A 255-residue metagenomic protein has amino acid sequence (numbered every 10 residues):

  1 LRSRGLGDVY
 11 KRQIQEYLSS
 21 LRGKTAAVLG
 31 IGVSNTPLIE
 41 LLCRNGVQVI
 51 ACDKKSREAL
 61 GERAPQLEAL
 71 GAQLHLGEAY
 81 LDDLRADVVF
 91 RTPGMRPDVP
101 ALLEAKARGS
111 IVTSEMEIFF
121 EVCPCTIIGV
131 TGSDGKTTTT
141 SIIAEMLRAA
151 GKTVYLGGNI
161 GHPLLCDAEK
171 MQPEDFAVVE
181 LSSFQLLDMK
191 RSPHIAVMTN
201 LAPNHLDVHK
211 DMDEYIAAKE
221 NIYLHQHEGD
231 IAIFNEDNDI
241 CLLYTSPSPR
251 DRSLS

Functional and structural regions predicted by a protein language model:
L1-Y10, Y244-S255: Single conserved hydrophobic/aromatic residue that forms the stacking wall/gate of nucleotide- or nucleobase-binding
R2, A27, V197: Conserved Rossmann-like nucleotide-binding pocket used by diverse enzymes that bind dinucleotide cofactors
R2, N35, C123: Short, conserved glycine- and acidic-residue-centered signature motifs in active-site or ligand-binding loops
K11-S114, I118: N-terminal leader/targeting and accessory segments in enzymes
K24-T25, Q66-L70, K152-T153, L243-S246 (+1 more regions): Secondary-structure boundary/capping motif
D82-A86, P93-E236, I240-L243: Phosphate-binding loop of NTP-binding sites
